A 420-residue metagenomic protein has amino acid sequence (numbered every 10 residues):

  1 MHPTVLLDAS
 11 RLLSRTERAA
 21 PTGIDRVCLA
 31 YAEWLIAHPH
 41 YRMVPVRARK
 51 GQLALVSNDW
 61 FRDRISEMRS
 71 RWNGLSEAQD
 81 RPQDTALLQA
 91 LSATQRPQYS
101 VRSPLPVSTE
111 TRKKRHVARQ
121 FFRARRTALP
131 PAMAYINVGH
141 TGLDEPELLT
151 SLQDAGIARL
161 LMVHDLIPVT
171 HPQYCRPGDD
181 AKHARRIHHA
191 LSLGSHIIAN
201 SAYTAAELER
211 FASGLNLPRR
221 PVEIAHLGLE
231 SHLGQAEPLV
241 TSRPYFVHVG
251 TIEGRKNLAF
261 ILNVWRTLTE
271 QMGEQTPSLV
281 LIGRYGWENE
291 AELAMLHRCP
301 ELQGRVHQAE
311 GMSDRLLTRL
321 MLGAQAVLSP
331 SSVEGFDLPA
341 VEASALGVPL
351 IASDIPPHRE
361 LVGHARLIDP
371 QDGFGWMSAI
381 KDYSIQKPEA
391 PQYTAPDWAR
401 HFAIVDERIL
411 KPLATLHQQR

Functional and structural regions predicted by a protein language model:
M1-R420: Carbohydrate transferase catalytic cores enriched for Leloir-type hexosyltransferases
